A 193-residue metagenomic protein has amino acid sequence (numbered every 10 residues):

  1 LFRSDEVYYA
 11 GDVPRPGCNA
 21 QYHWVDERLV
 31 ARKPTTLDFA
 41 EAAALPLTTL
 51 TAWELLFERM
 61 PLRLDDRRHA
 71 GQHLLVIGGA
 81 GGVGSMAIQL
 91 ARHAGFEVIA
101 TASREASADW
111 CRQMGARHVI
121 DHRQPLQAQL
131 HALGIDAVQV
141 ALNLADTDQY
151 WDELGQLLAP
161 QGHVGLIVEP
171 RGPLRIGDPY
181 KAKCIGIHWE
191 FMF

Functional and structural regions predicted by a protein language model:
Y9-G78: NAD(P)H dinucleotide-binding glycine-rich loop of Rossmann-like/cofactor-binding domains, especially the beta1-alpha1
C18-A20, S103-R112, G172-I176: Short, glycine/polar-rich helix-capping loops at beta-to-alpha or helix-loop-helix junctions that flank or form
T51, G82-V83, Q149: Hydrophobic/small residue at the entry helix of a nucleotide-binding pocket
G78-G79, D146: NAD(P)H cofactor-binding loop motif with strongest signal on the N-terminal glycine-rich segment
A80, G84-I88: N-terminal Rossmann NAD(P)H-binding glycine-rich loop of SDR-like oxidoreductase domains
R92-D152: Adenosine-nucleotide cofactor-binding segment
Q149-F193: Glycine-rich phosphate-binding loop and adjacent beta-alpha segment of Rossmann(oid) nucleotide-cofactor-binding
